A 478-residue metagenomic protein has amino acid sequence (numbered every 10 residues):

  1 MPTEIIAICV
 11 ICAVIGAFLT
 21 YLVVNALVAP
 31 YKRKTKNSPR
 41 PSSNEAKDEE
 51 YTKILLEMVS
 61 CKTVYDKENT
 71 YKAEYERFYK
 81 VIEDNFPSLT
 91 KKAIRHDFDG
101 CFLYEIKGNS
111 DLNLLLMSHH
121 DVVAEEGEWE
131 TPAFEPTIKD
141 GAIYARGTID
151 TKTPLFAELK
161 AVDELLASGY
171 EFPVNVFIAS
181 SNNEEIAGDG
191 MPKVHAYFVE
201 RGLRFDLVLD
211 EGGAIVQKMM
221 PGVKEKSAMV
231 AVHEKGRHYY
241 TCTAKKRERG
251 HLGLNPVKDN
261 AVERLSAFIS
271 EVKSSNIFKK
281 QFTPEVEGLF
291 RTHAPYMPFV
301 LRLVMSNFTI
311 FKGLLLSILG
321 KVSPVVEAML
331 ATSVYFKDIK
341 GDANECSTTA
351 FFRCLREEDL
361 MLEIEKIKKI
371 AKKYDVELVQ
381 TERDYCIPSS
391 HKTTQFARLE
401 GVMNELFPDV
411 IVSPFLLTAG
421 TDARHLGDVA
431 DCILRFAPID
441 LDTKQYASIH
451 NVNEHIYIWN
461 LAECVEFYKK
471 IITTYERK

Functional and structural regions predicted by a protein language model:
M1-C12: Feature marks short, highly hydrophobic, charge-poor N-terminal signal-anchor/signal peptide-like helices that anchor
I15-T148, S168-F172: Acidic/His- and Gly-rich active-site-bordering loop/insert found across diverse amide/peptide-bond hydrolases
R95-H96, G108, V216-K218, F278-N344 (+2 more regions): An extended, acidic, His-containing surface patch that forms the Zn2+-binding/catalytic region of metallohydrolases
D121, V272-I277, K368-V376: A common structural junction motif
T131, P173, R204, K224-E225 (+3 more regions): Short, solvent-exposed loop/turn segments at the edges of secondary structure
I143, I149-M229: Acidic/histidine-rich catalytic neighborhood of metal-dependent amide-processing enzymes
P192-Y197, L252-I277: A short core secondary-structure module
H251-P256, E357-E363: Short, conserved charged micro-motifs
